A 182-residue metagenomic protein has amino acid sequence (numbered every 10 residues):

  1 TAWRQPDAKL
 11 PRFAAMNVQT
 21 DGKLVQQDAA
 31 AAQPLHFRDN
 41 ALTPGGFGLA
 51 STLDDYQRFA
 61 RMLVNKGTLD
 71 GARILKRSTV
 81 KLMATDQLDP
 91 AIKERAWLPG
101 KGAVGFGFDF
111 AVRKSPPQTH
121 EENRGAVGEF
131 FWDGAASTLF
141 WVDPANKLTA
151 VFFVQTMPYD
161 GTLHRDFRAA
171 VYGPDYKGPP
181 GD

Functional and structural regions predicted by a protein language model:
T1-R124: Short, surface-exposed loop or secondary-structure junction motifs that flank catalytic or metal-binding residues
F108, G128, T138-F140: Residue-level detector of beta-strand structural context in well-folded domains
S115-Q118, T138, M157-Y159: Short Gly/Pro-enriched loop/turn and capping motifs at secondary-structure junctions
A126-G128, N146: Active-site beta-strand/loop architecture of penicillin-binding DD-peptidases
F131: Short, structured beta-strand/loop micro-motifs enriched in basic residues and often containing a Trp
G134-A136: Short, small/polar residue-rich loop motifs at catalytic or cofactor-binding pockets
F140-V142, K147-T156: Short, well-ordered beta-strand elements
M157-G181: Generic C-terminus detector
